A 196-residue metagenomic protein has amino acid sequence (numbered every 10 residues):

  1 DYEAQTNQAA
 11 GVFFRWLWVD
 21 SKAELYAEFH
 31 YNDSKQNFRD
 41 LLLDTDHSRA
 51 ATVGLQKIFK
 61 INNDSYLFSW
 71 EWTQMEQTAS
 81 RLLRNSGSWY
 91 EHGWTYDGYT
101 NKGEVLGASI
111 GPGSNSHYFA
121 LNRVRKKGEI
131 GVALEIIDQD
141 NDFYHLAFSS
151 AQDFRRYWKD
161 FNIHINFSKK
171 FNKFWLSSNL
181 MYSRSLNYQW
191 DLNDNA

Functional and structural regions predicted by a protein language model:
D1-A196: Exposed, low-structure sequence patches enriched in small/polar residues
